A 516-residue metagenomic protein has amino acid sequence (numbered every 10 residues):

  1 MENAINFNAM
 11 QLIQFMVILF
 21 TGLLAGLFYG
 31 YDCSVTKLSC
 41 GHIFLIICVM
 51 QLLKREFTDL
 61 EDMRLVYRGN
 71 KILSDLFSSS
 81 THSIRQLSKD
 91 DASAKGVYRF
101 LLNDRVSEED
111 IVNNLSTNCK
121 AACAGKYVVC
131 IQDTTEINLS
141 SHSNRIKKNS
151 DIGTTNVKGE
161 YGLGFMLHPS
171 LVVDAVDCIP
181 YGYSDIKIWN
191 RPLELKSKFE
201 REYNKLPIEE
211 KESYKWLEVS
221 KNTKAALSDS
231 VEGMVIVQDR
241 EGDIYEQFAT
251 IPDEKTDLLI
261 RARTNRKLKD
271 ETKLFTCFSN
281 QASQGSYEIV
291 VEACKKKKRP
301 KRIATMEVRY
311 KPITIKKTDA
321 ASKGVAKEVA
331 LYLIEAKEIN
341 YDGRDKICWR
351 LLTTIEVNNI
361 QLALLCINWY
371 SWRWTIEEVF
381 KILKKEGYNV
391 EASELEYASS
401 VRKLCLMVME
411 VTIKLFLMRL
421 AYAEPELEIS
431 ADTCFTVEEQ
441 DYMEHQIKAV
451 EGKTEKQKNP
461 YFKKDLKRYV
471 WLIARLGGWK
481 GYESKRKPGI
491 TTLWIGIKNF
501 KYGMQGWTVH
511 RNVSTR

Functional and structural regions predicted by a protein language model:
A4, A9, G30-D32, G41: Short hydrophobic alpha-helical segments enriched in small aliphatic residues
L12-F15, L38: Cationic, low-complexity basic patches in intrinsically disordered or flexible, solvent-exposed regions
Q14-G30, I43-I47: Hydrophobic alpha-helical signal peptides and transmembrane signal-/tail-anchor segments that drive secretory-pathway
S39-S150, L163-M166, L171-R516: Single, function-defining residue in the core of a domain
G159-Y161: Short consensus segments that form the blades of beta-propeller domains, in both extracellular/periplasmic
